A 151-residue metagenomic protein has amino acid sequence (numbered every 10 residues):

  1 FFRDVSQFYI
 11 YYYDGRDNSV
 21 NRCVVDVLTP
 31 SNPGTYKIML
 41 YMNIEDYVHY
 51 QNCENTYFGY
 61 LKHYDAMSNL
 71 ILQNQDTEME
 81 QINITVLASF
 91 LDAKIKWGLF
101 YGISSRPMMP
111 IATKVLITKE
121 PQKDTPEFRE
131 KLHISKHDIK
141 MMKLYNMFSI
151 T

Functional and structural regions predicted by a protein language model:
F1-V48: Helix-turn-helix/homeodomain-like alpha-helical modules used for DNA recognition and transcription-factor dimerization
C53-T151: C-terminal regulatory/effector modules of DNA-binding transcriptional regulators
